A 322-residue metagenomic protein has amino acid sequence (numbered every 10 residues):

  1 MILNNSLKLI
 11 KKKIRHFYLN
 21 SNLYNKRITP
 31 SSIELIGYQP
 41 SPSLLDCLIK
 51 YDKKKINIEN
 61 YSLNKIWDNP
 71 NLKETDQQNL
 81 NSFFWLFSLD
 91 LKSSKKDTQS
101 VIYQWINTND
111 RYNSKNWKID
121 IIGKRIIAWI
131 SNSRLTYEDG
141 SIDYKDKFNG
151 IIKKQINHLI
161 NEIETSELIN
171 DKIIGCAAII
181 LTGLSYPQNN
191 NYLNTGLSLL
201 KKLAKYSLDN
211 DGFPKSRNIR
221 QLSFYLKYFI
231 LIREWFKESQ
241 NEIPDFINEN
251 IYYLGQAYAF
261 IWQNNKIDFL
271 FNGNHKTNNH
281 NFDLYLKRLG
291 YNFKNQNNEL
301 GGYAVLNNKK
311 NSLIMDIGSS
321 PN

Functional and structural regions predicted by a protein language model:
M1-I66: Extreme N-terminal leader/anchor segments
S6, I10, I14, T98 (+4 more regions): Generic structural signal of hydrophobic/aromatic residues within well-ordered alpha-helices of folded domains
G37-S43, L184-N189, L289-G302: Short low-complexity stretches enriched in small and charged residues
L44-D46, Y51-K53, L80, G301 (+1 more regions): Sequence-level motif detector for i,i+2 pairs with an aromatic at +2
K54-I66, G150-I169, Y258, N265-N281: Short N-terminal signal/transit or membrane-insertion segments and the immediately adjacent low-complexity/disordered
K73-I251: Aromatic-lined, polymer-binding surfaces characteristic of secreted/periplasmic polysaccharide-degrading enzymes
D209, F213-N322: Carbohydrate-active enzyme catalytic cores, enriched for enzymes that act on polyanionic acidic polysaccharides
